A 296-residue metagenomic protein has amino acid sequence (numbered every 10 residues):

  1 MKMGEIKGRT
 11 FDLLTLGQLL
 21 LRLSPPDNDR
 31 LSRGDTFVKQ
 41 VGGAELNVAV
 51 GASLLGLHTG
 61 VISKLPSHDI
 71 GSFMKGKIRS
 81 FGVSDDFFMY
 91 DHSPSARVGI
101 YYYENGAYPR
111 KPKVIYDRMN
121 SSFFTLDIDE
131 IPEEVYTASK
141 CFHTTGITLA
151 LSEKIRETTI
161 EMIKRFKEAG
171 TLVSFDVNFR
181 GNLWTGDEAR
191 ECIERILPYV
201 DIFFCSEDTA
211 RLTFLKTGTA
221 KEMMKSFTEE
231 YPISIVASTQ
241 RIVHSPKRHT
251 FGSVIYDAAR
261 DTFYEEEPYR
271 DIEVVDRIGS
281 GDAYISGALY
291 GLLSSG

Functional and structural regions predicted by a protein language model:
M1-R30, T36: Positively charged, low-complexity intrinsically disordered leader regions
S32-G42, Y264-G279: Short pre-catalytic strand/loop immediately N-terminal to key active-site residues, enriched for Gly-Thr
Q40, N47-T59, S80, Y290-S294: Alpha-helix C-terminal capping segments
H58-G146: Conserved N-terminal subdomain of the carbohydrate kinase-like
T148-E157, T185, T213-K216: Glycine/threonine-rich flexible loop motifs
A169, L183-R260: Conserved phosphate/ATP/ADP-binding segment of small-molecule kinases
A169-V177: Short beta-strand/loop segments at the ligand-binding rim of alpha/beta enzyme cores
P268-G296: Conserved post-catalytic alpha-helical subdomain immediately downstream of the catalytic base and nucleotide-binding
